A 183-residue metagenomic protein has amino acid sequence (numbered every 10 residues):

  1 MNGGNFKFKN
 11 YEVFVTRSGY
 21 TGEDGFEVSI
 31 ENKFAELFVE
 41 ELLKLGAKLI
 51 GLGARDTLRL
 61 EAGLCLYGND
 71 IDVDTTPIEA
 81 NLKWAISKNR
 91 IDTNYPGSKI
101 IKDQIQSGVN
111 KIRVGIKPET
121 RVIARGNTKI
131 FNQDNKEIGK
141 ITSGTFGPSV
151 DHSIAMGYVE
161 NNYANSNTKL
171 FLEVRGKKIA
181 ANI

Functional and structural regions predicted by a protein language model:
M1-I183: Conserved, structured C-terminal
